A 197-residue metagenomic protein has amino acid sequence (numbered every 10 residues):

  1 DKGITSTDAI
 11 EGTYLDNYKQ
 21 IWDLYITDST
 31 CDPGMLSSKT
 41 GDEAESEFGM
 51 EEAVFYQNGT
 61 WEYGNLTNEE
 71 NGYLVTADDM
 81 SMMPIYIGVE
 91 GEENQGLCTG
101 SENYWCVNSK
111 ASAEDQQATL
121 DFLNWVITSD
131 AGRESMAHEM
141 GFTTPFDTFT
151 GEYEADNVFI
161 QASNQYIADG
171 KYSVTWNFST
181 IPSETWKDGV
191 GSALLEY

Functional and structural regions predicted by a protein language model:
K2-S38: Glycine-centered hinge/linker elements that transmit conformational signals in sensory and ligand-binding systems
Y14-I21, Y25, A44, E62 (+5 more regions): Stable alpha-helical elements in mature extracytoplasmic
D28-C31, N71-G141: Extracytoplasmic/periplasmic substrate-recognition and gating elements
M35-M50: Short helix-initiation/N-cap motifs at beta->coil->alpha
G41, N58-Y63, S101-N103: Beta->alpha turn/N-cap motifs
M50-G59: Alpha-to-beta junction loops
T60-T76: A ligand-binding cleft/hinge motif common to bilobed small-molecule-binding domains
T99, T148, Q161-Y197: C-terminal capping/gating helix-and-loop segments adjacent to ligand/active sites or protein-protein/ligand interfaces
